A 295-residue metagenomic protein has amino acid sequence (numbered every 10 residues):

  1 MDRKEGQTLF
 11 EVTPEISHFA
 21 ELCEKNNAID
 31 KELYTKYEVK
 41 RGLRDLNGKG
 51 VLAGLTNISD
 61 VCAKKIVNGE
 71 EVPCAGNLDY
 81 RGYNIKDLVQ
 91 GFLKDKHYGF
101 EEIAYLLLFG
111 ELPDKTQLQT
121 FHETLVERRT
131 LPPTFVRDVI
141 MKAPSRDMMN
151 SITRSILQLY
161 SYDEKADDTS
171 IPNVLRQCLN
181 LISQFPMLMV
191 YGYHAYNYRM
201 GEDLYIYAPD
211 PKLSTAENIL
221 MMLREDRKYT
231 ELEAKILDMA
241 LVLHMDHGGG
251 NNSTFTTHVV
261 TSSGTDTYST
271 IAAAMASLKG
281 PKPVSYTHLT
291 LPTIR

Functional and structural regions predicted by a protein language model:
D2-F19, C23, D168-L175: Beta-strand-enriched accessory nucleic-acid recognition/scaffold domains that flank the catalytic cores of large
V12-E21, K25-F135: An N-terminal structural lobe/cap that precedes and organizes the functional/catalytic core across diverse proteins
V72, F92-K96, R128, P144-M148 (+8 more regions): Secondary-structure capping and boundary motifs in well-ordered enzyme cores
E101-E111, F185, A272-V284: Active-site alpha-helical segments that house and flank conserved acidic catalytic motifs for diphosphate chemistry
F121-T124, V139-K142, V174, Y205-I206 (+2 more regions): Conserved short loop/turn motifs at secondary-structure junctions
P132-Y196, M200, M239: Active-site cavity-forming subdomains of large catalytic enzyme subunits
M187, Y196-S277, L289: Accessory "access/gating" subregions that flank catalytic or transport cores
T287-T293: Conserved small/polar residues in nucleotide/adenosyl-binding loops
